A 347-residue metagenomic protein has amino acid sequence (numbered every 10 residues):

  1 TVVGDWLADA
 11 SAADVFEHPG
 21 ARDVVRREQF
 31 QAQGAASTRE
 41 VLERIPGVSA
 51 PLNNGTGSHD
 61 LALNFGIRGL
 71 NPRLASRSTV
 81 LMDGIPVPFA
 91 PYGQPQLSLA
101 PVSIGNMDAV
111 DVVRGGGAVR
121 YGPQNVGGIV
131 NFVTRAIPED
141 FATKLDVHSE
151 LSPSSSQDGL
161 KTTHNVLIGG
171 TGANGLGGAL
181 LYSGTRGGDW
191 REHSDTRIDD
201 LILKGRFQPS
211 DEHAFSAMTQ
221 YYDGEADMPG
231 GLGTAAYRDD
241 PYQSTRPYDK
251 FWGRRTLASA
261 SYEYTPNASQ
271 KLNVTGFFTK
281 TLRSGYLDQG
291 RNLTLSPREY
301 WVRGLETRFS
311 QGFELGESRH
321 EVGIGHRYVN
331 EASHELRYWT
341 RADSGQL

Functional and structural regions predicted by a protein language model:
V3-Q33, H59-N64: N-terminal periplasmic "start-of-domain" segments of outer-membrane beta-barrel proteins
F30, L42, V110-D111, V130-F132: Non-catalytic regulatory/gating segments with a bias toward low-complexity or hydrophobic composition
R39, E43-P86: Extracytoplasmic beta-strand/coil segments of soluble accessory domains associated with Gram-negative outer-membrane
I85-R114: Short acidic/polar hinge/loop motifs at secondary-structure boundaries that mediate gating or recognition
G117, T134-G169, D189-W190: Short strand-turn segments of transmembrane beta-barrel domains in outer membranes, especially the first one or two
E150-S154, R186-R191, R197-I202, P241-Y248 (+4 more regions): Extracellular loop and loop/strand-boundary signature of outer-membrane beta-barrel proteins
S156-R186, W190-M228, K250-N267, G316: Transmembrane beta-barrel wall of Gram-negative outer-membrane proteins
Q208-Y222, F251-L347: Face-selective signature of the C-terminal outer-membrane beta-barrel domain
